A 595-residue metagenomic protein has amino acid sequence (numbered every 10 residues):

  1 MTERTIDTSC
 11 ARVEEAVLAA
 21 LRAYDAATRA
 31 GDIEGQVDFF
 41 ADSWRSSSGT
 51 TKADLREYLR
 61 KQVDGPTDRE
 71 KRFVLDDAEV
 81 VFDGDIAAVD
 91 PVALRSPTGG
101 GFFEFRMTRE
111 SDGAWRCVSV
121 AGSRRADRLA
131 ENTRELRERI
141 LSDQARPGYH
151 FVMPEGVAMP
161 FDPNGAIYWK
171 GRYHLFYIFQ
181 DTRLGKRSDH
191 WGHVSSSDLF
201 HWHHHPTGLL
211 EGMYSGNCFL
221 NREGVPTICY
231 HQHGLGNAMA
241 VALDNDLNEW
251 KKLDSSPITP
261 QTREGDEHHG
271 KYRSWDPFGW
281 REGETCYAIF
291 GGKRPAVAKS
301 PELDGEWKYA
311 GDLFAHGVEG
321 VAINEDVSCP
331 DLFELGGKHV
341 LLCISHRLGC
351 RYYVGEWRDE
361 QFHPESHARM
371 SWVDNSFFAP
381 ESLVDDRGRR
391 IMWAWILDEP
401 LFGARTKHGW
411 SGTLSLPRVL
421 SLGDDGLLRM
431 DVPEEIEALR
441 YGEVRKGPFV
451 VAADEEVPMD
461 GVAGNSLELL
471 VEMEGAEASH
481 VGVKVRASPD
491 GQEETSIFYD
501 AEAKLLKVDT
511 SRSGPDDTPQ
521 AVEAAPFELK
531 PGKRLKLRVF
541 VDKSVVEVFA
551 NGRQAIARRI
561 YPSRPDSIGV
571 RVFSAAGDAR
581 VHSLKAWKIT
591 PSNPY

Functional and structural regions predicted by a protein language model:
M1-D42, A53-E57, V74, D85: Short, low-complexity N-terminal intrinsically disordered segments enriched in polar/charged residues
M1-I6, C10, A88-D90, G100-D127: Short beta-strand edge/turn micro-motifs at domain boundaries
A16-L18, R56-E104: Surface-exposed, charged secondary-structure patches
F39-A53, P66-R69: A short gly/proline-enriched turn/hairpin at secondary-structure junctions
R128-G165, R183-K186, F200-L220, L247-R281 (+4 more regions): Surface loop/turn signatures of beta-propeller and other carbohydrate-active proteins
F161-T182, H205-T207, S215-V241, I258 (+6 more regions): Hydrophobic core segments of beta-strands in well-ordered, beta-rich domains
S196, A240-D244, V297-E302, G355 (+1 more regions): Conserved Ser/Thr-centered positions that define the repeating blades of beta-propeller domains
W357-N375, E381-Y595: Beta-rich accessory regions
